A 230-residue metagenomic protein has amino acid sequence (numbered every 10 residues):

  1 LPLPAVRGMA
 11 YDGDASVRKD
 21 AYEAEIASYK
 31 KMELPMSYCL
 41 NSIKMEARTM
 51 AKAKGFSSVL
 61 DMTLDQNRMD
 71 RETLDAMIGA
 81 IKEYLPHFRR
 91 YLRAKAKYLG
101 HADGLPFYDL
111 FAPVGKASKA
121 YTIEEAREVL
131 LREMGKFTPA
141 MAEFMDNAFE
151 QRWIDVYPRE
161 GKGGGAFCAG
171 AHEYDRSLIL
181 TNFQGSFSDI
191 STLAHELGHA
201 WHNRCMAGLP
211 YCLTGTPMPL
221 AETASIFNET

Functional and structural regions predicted by a protein language model:
L1-T230: Cation-handling catalytic/transport regions enriched in His/Asp/Glu
